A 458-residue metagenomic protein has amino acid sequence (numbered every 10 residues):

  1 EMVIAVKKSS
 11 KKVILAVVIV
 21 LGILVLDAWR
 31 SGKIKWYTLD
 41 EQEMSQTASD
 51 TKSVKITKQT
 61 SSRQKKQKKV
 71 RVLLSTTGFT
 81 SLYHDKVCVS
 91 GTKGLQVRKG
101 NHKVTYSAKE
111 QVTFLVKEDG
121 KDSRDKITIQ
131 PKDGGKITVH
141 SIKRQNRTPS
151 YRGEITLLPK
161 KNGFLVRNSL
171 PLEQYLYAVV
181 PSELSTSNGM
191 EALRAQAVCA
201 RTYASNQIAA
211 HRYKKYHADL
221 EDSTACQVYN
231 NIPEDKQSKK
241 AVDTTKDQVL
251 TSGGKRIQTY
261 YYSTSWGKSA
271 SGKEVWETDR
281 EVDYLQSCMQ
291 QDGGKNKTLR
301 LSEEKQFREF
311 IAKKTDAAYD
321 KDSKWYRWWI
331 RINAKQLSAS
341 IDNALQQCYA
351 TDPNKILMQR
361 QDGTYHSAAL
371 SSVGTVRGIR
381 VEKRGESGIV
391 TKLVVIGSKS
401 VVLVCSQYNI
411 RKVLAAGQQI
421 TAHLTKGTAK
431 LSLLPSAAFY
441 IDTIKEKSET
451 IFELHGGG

Functional and structural regions predicted by a protein language model:
V3-G458: Conserved, single-site charged/polar hotspot
